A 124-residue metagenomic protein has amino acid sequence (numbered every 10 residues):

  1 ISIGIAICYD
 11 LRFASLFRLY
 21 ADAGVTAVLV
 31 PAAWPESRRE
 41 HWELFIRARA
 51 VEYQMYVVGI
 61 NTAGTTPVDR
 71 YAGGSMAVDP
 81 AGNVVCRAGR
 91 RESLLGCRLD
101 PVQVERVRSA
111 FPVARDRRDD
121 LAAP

Functional and structural regions predicted by a protein language model:
S2, L11-L95: CN hydrolase (nitrilase-like) catalytic-core segments centered on the catalytic cysteine and neighboring Lys/Glu
A6-I7: Internal catalytic-core helix/loop-beta-alpha segment that presents or stabilizes conserved functional determinants
R18-D22, V104-P124: Cysteine/selenocysteine-centered motifs that mediate thiol-based redox chemistry or coordinate metal-sulfur cofactors
I46, L99-D100, A122: Residue-level signal for alpha-helical context at structural boundaries
S93-S109: A short, polar/charged loop-to-alpha-helix boundary motif
